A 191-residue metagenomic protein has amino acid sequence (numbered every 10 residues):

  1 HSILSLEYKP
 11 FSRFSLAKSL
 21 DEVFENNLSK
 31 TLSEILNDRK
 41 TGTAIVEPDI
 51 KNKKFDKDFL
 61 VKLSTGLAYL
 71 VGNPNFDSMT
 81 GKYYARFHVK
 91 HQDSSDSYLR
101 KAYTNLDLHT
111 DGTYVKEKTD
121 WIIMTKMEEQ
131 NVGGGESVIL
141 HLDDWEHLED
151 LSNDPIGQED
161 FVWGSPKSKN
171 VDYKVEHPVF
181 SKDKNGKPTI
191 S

Functional and structural regions predicted by a protein language model:
H1-N75: N-terminal auxiliary "cap/dimerization" subdomain that precedes the catalytic jelly-roll/cupin core of mononuclear
S2-F24, R39, R86-S191: Active-site environment of non-heme Fe oxygenases that use a 2-His-1-carboxylate facial triad
A44-E47, D77-M79, E117, I123-T125: A structural signal for short, well-ordered beta-strand segments and their strand-loop junctions that often border
D49-K51, D77-D93: Short, glycine/charge-rich beta-strand/loop segments that flank catalytic centers and engage negatively charged groups
Y69-F76, T113, E129-Q130: Alpha-helix capping at helix-to-loop junctions
